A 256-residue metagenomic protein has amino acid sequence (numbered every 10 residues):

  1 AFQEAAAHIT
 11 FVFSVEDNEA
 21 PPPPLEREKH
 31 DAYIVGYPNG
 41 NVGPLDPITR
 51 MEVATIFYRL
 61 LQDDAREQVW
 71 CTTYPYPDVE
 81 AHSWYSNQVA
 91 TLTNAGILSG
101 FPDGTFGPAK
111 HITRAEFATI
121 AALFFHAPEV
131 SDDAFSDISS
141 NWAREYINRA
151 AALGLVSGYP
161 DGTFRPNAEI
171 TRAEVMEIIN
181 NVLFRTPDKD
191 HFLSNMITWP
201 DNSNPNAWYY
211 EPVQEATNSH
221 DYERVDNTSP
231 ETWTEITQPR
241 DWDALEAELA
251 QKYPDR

Functional and structural regions predicted by a protein language model:
A1-Q3: Short, solvent-exposed loop/turn segments at the edges of extracellular beta-sandwich modules
A7-F11: Edge beta-strands of jelly-roll/beta-sandwich modules across compartments, strongly enriched in secreted/luminal
V12-A54, Y58-N87, N94-A115, A122-E145 (+2 more regions): Feature responds to low-complexity, polar/acidic, surface-exposed segments characteristic of secreted/exported proteins
M176-E177: Short, well-structured beta-strand segments enriched in hydrophobic/aromatic residues within extracellular or lumenal
